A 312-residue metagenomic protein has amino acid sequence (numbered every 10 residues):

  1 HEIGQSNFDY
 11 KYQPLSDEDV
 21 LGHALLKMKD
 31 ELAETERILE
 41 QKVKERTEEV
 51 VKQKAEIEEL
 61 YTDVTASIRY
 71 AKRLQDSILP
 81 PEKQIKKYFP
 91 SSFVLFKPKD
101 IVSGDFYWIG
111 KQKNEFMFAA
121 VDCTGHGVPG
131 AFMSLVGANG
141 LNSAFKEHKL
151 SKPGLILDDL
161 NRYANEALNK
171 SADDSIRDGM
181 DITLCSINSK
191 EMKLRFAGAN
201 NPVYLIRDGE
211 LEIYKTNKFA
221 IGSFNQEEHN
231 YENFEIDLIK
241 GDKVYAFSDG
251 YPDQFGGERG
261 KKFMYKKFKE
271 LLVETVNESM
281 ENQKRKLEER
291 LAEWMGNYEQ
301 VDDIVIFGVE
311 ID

Functional and structural regions predicted by a protein language model:
H1-L15, V20-G22, S91: Short, charged helix-helix connector/hinge segments
F8, C123-T124, G250-Y251: PAS/PAC or PAS-like capping segment
Q13-S16, V20-H23, K27-A66, R73 (+1 more regions): Amphipathic alpha-helical coiled-coil "transmission" helices that mediate dimerization and conformational coupling
L15, K52-K243, G296-D312: … and, occasionally, acidic/histidine-rich disordered N-termini of signaling adaptors
E36, G130-S134, P153, K261 (+3 more regions): Short, charged, low-complexity patches
F234-A246, Y251-D312: C-terminal catalytic subdomain
